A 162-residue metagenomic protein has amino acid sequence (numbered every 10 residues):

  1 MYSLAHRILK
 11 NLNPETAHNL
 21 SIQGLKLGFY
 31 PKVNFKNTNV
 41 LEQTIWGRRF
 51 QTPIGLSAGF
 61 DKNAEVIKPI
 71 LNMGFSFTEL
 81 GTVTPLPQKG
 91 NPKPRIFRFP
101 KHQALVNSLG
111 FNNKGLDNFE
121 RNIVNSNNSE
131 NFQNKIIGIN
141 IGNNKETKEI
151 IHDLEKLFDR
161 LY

Functional and structural regions predicted by a protein language model:
Y2-Q43, A104-N112: An N-cap/entry alpha-helix motif that binds or orients negatively charged groups
N13, L56, T78, F119: Conserved, mostly hydrophobic/aromatic
T38-R48, K62-A64: N-terminal active-site wall of soluble small-molecule enzyme domains
W46, P53-D61, G81-V83: Acidic/polar N-terminal loop/beta-strand segments that form early-domain functional surfaces
F50, A58-D61, N112-Y162: Conserved alpha/beta-domain cores
F50, V66-L86: Active-site cofactor/substrate anionic-group-binding motifs, chiefly glycine- and Lys/Arg-rich phosphate-binding loops
V66-I70, Q88-R95, E149-I151: Short, conserved acidic/polar surface loops in the N-terminal third of protein domains
G81-I136: A gly/proline- and charged-residue-enriched helix-loop-helix capping module
